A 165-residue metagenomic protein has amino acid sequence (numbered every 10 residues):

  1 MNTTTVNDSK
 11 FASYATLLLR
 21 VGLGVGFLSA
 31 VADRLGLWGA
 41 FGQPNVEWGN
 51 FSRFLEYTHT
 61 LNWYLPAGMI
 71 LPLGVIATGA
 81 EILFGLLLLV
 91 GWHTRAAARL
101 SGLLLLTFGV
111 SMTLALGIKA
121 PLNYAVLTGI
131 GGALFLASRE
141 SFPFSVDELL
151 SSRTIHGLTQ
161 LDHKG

Functional and structural regions predicted by a protein language model:
M1-R53, T60-L83, V90-G165: Extended, low-polarity transmembrane helix blocks
